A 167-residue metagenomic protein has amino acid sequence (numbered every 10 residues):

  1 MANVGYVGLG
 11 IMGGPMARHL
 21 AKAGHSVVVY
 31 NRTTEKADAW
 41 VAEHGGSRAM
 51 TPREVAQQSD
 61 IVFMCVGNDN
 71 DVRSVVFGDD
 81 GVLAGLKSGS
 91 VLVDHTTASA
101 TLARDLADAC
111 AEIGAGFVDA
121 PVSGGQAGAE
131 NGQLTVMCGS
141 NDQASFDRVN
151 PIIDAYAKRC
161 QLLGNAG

Functional and structural regions predicted by a protein language model:
M1-Q57, I61-M64, T96, Q126-A129: NAD(P)+-binding Rossmann beta1-loop-alpha1 motif at the extreme N-terminus of oxidoreductases
V4, T97-G167: Rossmann-fold dinucleotide-binding core
A17-H19, V41-A42, S74-F77, R104-A107 (+1 more regions): Short amphipathic alpha-helical segments
H19, A23, Y30, E43 (+4 more regions): Change "in soluble alpha/beta enzymes" to "in soluble alpha/beta proteins
S26, G45-S47, V91, G116 (+1 more regions): Conserved beta-strand segments of alpha/beta enzyme cores
A42-H44, G78, S88-G89, E130-Q133: Acidic, glycine-centered active-site loop in nucleotide-sugar glycosyltransferases
E43-A49, R73-F77, V118-A120: Short gly/ser/thr-rich secondary-structure transition/capping motifs
P52-A115: Rossmann-fold NAD(P) dinucleotide-binding segment
